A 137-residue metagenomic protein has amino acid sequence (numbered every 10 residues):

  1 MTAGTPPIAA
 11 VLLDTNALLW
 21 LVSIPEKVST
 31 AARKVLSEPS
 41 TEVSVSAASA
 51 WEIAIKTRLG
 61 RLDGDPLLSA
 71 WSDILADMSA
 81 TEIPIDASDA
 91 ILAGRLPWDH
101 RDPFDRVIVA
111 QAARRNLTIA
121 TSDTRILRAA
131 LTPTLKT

Functional and structural regions predicted by a protein language model:
M1-V45, L59-D73, D77, R115 (+2 more regions): Short, well-structured N-terminal submotif of metal-dependent ribonuclease cores
T15-N16, I53, A93, A112: Generic structural signal for small/hydrophobic residues in well-ordered secondary structure, especially within
E52, L92-R95, R128-A129: Phosphate- and divalent-cation-binding pockets in alpha/beta enzyme and binding domains that engage nucleotide-derived
L62-S72, A76-T124, L135-T137: Active-site neighborhoods of divalent-metal-dependent phosphate/nucleic-acid chemistry enzymes
